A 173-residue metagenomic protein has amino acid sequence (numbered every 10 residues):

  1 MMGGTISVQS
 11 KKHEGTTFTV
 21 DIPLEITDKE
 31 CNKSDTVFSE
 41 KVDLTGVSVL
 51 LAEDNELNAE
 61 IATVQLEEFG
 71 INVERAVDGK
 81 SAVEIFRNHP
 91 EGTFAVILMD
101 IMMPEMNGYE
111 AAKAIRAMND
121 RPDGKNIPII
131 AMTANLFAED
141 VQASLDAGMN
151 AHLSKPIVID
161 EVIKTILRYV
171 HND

Functional and structural regions predicted by a protein language model:
M1-D173: C-terminal compact regulatory domains
